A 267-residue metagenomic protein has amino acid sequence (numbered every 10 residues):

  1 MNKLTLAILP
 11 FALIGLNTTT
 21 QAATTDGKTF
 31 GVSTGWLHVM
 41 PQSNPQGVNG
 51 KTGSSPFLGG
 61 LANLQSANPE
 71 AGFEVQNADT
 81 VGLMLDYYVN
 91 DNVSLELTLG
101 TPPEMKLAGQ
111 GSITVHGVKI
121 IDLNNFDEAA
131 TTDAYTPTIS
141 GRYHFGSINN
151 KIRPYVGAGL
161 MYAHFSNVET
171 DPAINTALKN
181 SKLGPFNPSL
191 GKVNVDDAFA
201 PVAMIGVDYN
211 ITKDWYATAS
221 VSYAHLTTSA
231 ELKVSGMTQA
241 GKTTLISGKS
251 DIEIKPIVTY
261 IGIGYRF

Functional and structural regions predicted by a protein language model:
M1-A7: Bacterial N-terminal signal peptides that target proteins for export
A7, N17-L58, K151: Outer-membrane beta-barrel biogenesis signature
L9-L13: Hydrophobic helical h-region of N-terminal Sec-dependent signal peptides in bacterial secretory/periplasmic proteins
G27, N90, P102, G146-N150 (+1 more regions): Outer-membrane beta-barrel channels and translocator barrels
F30, D79-V81, V93, P137 (+3 more regions): Hydrophobic core residues within well-ordered beta-strands of beta-rich domains
T34, L83-V89, I139-Y143, A158-L160 (+3 more regions): Residues on the lipid-exposed face of transmembrane beta-strands in outer-membrane beta-barrel proteins
P41-N77, G100-T136, Y162-A198, L226-V258: Extracellular/periplasm-exposed beta-strand and loop segments of Gram-negative cell-envelope proteins, dominated by
V93-L95, N149, W215-A217: Repeated loop/turn-to-beta-strand initiation elements of outer-membrane beta-barrel proteins
